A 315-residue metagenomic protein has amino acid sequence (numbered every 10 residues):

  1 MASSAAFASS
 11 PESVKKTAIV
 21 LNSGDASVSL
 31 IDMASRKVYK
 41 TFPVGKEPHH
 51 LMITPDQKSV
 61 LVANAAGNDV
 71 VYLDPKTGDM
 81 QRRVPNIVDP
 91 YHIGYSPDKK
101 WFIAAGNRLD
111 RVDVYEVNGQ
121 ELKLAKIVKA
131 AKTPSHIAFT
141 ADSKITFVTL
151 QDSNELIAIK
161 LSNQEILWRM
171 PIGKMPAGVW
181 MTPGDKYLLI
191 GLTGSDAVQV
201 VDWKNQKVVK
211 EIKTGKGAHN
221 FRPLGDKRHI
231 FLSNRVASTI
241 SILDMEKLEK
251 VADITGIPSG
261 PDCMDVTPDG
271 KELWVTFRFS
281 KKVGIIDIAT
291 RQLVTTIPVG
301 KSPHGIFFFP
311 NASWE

Functional and structural regions predicted by a protein language model:
M1-E315: Predominantly soluble domains enriched in secretory-pathway, periplasmic, or organellar proteins
